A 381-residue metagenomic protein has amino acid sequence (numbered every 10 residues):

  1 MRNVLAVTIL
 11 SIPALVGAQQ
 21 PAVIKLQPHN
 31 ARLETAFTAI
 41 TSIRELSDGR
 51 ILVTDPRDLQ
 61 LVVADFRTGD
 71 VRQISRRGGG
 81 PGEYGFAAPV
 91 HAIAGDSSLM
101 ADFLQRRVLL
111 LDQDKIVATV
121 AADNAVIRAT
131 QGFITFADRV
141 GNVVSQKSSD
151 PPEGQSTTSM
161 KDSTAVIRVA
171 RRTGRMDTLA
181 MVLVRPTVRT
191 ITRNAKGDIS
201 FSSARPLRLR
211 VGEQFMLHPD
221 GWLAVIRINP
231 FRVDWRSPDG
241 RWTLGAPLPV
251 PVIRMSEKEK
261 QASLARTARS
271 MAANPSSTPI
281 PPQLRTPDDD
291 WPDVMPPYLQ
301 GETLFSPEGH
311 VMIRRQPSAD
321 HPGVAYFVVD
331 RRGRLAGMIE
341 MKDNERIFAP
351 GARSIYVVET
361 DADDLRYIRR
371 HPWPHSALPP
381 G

Functional and structural regions predicted by a protein language model:
M1-V4: Positively charged n-region of N-terminal signal peptides that target proteins for export
G17-G381: Eukaryotic scaffold repeat domains enriched in small/polar residues
